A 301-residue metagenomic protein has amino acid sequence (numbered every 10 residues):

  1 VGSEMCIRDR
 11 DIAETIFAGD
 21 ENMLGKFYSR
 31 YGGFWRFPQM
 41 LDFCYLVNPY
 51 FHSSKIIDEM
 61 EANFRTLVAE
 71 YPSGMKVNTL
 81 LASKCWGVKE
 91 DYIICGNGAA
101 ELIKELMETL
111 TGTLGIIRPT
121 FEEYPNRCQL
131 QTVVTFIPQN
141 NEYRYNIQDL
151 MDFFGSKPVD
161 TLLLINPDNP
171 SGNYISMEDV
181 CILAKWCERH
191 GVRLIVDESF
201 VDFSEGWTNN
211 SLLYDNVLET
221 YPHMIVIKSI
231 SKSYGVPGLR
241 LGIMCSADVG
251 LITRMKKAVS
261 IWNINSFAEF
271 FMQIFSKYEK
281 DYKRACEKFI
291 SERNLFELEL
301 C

Functional and structural regions predicted by a protein language model:
V1-I7: Short, small-residue-biased leader/transition segments that mark boundaries at the very start of proteins
D9-I16, E108-L164: PLP-dependent aminotransferase-like
D11-G98: N-terminal small-domain helix-loop-helix segment of the aminotransferase-like
L46-N48, A99, F121, N166-P170 (+2 more regions): Short glycine-rich anion-binding loops that position phosphate/pyrophosphate groups of nucleotides and phosphorylated
H52, G74, H223-C301: PLP-dependent aminotransferase class I/II
K76-N78, E90-L114, G242: Conserved beta-loop-alpha segment that forms the PLP phosphate-binding cup at the N-terminus of a helix
Y145-G155, P170-L194, E198-S233: Active-site pre-lysine segment of PLP-dependent enzymes
